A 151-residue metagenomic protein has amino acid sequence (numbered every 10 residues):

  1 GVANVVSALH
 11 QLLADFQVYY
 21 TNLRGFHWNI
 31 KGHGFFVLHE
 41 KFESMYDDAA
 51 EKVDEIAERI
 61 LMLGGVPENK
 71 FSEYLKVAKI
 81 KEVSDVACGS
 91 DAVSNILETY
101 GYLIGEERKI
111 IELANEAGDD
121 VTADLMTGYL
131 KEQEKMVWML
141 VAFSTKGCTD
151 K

Functional and structural regions predicted by a protein language model:
G1-L12, G89-A92: Disorder-to-helix initiation segments
G1-N4, Y19-S44, E106-V121: Helix-loop segments that flank and shape redox-cofactor active sites
L13, Y20, H27, Y46 (+6 more regions): A structural signal for well-ordered alpha-helices, especially hydrophobic packing surfaces of coiled-coils
L23-F26, I30-H33, I56, L63 (+6 more regions): Hydrophobic stripe of amphipathic alpha-helices that form coiled-coil interfaces
G34-S72: Conserved alpha-helical segments that form or flank metal/cofactor-binding pockets of metalloenzymes
F36, E43-D54, L113-L130, E134-M139: Charged, amphipathic alpha-helical segments and their flanking helix caps
D54, E58, S72-G128: Acidic/histidine-rich alpha-helical segments that form the ligand environment of transition-metal centers
T145-K151: Generic C-terminal helix-cap and adjacent flexible tail
